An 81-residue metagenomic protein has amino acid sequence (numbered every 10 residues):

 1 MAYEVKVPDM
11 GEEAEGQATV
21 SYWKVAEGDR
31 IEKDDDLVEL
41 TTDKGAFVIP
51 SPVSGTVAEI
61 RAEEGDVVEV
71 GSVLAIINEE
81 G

Functional and structural regions predicted by a protein language model:
M1-E39, V48, S54, R61: Acidic, low-complexity mobile loops and tails
E32-P50, E69-G81: Short hydrophobic beta/alpha edge segments that flank linear recognition/processing sites
G55-L74: PDZ-domain C-terminal substructure recognizer with occasional recognition of PDZ-binding tails
